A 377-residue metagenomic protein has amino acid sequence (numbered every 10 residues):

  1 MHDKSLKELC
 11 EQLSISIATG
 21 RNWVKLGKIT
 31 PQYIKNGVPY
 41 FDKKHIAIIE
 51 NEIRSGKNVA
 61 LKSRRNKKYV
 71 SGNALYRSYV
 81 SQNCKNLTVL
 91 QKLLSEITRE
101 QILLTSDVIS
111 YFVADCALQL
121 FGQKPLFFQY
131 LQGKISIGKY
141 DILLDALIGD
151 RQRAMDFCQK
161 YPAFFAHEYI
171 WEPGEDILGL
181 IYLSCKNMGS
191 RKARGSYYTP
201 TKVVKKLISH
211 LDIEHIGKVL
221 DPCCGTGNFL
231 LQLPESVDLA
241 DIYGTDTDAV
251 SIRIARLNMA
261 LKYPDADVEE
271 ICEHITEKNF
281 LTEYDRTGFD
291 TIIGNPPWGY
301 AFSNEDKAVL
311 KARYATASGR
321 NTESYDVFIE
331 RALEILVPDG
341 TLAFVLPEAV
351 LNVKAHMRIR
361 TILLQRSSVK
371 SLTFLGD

Functional and structural regions predicted by a protein language model:
M1-W23: Polyanion-binding surface elements
D3, L13-S14, K28, Q32-K44 (+7 more regions): Signature of N6-adenine DNA methyltransferases within the class I
N22-K25, E52: Mixed-charge intrinsically disordered linker/loop segments at interdomain junctions
T30, I48-E52, I275: Short, basic amphipathic alpha-helical segments that act as recognition/interaction helices in nucleic-acid-binding
K44-S78: A short, Lys/Arg-enriched interface patch at domain edges and termini
L75-L261, N279, N352, I359: Class I S-adenosyl-L-methionine
R256-E283: S-adenosyl-L-methionine
